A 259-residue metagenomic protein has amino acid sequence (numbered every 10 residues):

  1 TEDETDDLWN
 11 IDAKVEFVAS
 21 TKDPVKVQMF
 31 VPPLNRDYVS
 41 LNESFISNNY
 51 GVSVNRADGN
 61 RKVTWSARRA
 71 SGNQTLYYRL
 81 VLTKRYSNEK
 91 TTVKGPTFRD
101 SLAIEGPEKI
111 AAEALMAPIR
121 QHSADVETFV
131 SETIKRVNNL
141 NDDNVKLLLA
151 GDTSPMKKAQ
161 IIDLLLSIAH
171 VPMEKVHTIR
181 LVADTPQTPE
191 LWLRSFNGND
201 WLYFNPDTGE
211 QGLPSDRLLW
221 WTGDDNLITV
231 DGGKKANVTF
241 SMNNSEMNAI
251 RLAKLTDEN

Functional and structural regions predicted by a protein language model:
T1-S87, A249-E258: Intrinsically disordered, low-complexity N-terminal segments that are enriched in acidic
S20-D23, R69-Q74, I119-A124, I168-H170 (+1 more regions): A short, structured loop/turn motif at beta-sheet edges
V27, V126-F129, T133, K158 (+1 more regions): Stable alpha-helical elements in mature extracytoplasmic
P33-L34, F45-N49, M156, P206-G212: Short, solvent-exposed aromatic-acidic interface loops
G72-T153: Acidic low-complexity segments
Q160-T239: Hydrophobic/aromatic-rich core segments of domains that either
L227-N259: Short hairpin/turn module used for nucleic-acid contact or packing/dimerization
